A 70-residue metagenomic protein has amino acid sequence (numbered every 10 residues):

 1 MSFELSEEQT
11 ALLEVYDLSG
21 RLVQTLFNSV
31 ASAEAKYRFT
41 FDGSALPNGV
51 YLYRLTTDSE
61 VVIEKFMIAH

Functional and structural regions predicted by a protein language model:
M1-F3, G20, F41, Y51-Y53 (+1 more regions): Terminal processing/anchoring signals of secreted or surface-associated proteins and related intramolecular
M1-V15, Y37-F41, E60: Glycine-centered coil/turn sites that cap beta-strands in beta-rich domains
Y16-L22: Change "in extracellular beta-sheet-rich domains … of secreted and cell-surface proteins" to "in beta-sheet-rich domains
L22, V61-I63: A structural signal for beta-strand boundary/capping segments at domain termini and interdomain linkers
F27-D58: Short, surface-exposed loop/turn motifs with a glycine/proline- and acidic-biased composition
I68-H70: Interdomain boundary/hinge segments at the C-termini of tandem beta-sandwich modules
